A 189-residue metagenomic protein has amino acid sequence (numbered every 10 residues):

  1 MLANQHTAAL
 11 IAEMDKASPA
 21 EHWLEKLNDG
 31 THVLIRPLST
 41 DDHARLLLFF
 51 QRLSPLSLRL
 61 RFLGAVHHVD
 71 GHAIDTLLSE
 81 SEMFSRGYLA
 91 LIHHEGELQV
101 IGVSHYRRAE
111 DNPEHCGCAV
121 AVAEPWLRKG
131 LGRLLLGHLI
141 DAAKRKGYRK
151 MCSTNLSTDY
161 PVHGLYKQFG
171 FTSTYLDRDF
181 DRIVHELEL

Functional and structural regions predicted by a protein language model:
M1-L189: Long, contiguous binding/interaction regions
